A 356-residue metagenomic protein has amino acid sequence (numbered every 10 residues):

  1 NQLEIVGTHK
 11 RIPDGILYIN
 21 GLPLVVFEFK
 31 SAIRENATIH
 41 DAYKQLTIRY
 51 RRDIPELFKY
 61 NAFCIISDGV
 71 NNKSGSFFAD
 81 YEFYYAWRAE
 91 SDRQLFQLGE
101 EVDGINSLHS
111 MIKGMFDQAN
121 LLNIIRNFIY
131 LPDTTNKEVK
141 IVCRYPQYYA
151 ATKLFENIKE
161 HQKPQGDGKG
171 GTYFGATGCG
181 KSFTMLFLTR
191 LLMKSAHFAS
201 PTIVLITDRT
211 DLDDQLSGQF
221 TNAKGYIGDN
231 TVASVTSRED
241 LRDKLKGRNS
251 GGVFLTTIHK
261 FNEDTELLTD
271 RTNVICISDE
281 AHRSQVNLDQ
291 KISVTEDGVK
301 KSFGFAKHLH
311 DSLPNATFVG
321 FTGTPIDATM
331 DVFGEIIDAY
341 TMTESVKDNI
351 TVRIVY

Functional and structural regions predicted by a protein language model:
N1-T202, T207, D211-I227, N249 (+3 more regions): ATP-dependent helicase/translocase motor core
A32-R34, K260-N262, S284: Short acidic, S/G/P-rich loop/turn micro-motifs used as interaction or catalytic elements
I39, E263, T269-Y356: Signature of the SF2 helicase/ATPase Hel1-core->accessory helical subdomain module
G69-V70, R209, T256-K260, E280 (+1 more regions): A short beta-strand-to-loop transition that corresponds to the Sensor-1 phosphate-sensing loop of AAA+ P-loop ATPases
T210, V232-R242, T257-E263: Conserved helicase motor
Y226-V232, N349: Conserved AMP-binding/adenylation subdomain of ANL enzymes
T236-F254, L267-R271: Conserved motor-coupling elements within RecA-like helicase/translocase cores
